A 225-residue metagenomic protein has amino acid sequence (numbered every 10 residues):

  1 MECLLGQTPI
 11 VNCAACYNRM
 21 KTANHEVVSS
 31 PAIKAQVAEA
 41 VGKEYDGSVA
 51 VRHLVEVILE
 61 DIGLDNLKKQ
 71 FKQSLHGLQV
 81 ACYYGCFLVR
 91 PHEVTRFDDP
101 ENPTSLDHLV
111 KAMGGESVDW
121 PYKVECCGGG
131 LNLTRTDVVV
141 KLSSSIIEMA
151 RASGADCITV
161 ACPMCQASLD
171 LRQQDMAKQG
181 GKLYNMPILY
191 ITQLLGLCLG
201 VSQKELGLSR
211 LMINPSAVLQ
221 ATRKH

Functional and structural regions predicted by a protein language model:
M1-H225: Iron-sulfur cluster-binding electron-transfer modules in prokaryotic oxidoreductases
